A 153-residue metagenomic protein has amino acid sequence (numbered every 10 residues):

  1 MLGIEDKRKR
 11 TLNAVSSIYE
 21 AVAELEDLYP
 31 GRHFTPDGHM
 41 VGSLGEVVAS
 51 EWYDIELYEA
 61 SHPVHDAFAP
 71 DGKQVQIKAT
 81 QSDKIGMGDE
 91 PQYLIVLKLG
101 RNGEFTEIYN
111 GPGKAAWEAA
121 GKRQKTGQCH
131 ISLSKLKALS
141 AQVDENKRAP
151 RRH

Functional and structural regions predicted by a protein language model:
M1-V64, F68-H153: Nucleic-acid endonuclease domains
